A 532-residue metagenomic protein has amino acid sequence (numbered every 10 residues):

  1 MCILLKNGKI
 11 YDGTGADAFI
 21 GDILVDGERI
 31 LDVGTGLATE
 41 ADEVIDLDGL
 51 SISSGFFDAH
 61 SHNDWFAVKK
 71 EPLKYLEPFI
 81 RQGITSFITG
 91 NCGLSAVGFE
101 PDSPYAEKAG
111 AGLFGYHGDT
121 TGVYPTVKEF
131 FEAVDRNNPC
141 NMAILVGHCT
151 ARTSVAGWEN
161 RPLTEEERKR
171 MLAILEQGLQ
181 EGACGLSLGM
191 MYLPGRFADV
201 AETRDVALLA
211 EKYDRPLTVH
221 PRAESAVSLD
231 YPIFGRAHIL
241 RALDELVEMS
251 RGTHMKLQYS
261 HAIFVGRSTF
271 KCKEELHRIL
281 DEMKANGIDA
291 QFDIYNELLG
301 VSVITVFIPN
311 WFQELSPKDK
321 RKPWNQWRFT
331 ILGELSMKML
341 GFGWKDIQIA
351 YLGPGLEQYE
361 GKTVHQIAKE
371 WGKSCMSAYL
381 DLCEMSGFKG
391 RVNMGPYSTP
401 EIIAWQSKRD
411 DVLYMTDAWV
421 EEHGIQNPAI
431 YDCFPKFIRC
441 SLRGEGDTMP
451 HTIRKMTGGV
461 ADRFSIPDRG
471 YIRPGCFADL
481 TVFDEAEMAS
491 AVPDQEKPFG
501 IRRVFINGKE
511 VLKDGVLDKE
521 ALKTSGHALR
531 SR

Functional and structural regions predicted by a protein language model:
M1-L4, I10-G55, L73, S490: Histidine-rich, glycine-flanked metal-binding segment
I3-L5, A38-G90, I506, S531-R532: Replace "His-x-His-based motif
Y11-D22, G390-Y397, I402-I403, T448-I453 (+1 more regions): Acidic, glycine-enriched loop/beta-strand segments at the rims of small-molecule binding/catalytic pockets
A59-K70, A156-K169, G195-F197, P232-A237: Active-site mouth loops of central-metabolism enzymes
K69-G185, D214-R215, I288: Divalent-metal coordination cores built from histidine and acidic residues
V134, P139-E165, A173-Y192, I233-R236 (+1 more regions): Active-site neighborhoods of metal-dependent hydrolases
A183-A242: Divalent metal-binding pocket/active-site signature
P317-Q326, T330, E334, A404-D411 (+4 more regions): C-terminal cap of metal-dependent C-N hydrolases
